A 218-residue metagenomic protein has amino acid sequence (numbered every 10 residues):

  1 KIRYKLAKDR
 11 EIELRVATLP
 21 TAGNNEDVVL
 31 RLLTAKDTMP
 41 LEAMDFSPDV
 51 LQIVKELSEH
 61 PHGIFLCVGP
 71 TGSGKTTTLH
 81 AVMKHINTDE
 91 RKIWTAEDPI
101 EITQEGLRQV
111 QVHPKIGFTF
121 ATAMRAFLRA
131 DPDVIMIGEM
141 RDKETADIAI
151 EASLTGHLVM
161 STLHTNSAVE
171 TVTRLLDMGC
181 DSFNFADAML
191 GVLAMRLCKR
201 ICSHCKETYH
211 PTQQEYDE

Functional and structural regions predicted by a protein language model:
K1-E218: Short, flexible helix-loop junctions that flank or precede catalytic/ligand sites
